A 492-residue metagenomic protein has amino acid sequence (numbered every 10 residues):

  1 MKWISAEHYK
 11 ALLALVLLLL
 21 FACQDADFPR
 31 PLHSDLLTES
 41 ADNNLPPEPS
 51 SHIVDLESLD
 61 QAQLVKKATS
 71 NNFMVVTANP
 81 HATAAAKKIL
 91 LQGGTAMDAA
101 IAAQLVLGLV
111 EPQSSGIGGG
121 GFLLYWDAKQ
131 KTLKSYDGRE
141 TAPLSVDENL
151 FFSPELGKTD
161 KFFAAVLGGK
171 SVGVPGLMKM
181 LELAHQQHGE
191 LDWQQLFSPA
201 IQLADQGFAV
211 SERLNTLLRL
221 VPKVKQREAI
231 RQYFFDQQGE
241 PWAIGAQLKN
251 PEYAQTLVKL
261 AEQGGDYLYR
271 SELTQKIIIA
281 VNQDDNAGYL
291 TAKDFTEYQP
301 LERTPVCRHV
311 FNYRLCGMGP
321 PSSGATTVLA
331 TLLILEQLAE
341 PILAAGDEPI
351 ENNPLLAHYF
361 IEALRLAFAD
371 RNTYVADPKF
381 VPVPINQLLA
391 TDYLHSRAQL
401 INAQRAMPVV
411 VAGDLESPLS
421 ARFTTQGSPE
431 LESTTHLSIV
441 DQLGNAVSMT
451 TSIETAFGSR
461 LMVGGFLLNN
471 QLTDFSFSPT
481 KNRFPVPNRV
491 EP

Functional and structural regions predicted by a protein language model:
M1-L12: Bacterial N-terminal signal peptides that target proteins for export
L20-A22: C-terminal motif of bacterial Sec signal peptides marking the signal peptidase cleavage site
Q24-D27: Bacterial signal peptide processing site
P29-A84, K88, A96-G264, L268-R270 (+3 more regions): Noncatalytic scaffold domains of N-terminal-nucleophile
H52-I53, E340-S452: Internal maturation/activation junctions in enzymes
L109-G116, G120-W126, Q130-S135, G288-T291 (+1 more regions): Active-site rim segments in enzyme catalytic domains, especially the processed small/beta chain of N-terminal
A287-F311, A398-S428, N469-P492: Active-site Gly/Thr loop motif
C316-A325, T434-S438, S448-R460: Glycine-rich phosphate/pyrophosphate-binding beta-alpha loops
